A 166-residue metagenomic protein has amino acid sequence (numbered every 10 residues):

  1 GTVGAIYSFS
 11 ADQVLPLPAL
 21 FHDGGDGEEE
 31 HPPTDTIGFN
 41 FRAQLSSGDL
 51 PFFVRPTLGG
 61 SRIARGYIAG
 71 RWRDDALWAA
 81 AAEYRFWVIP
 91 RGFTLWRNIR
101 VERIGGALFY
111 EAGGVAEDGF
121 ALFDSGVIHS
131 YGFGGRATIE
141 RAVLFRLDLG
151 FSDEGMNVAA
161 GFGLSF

Functional and structural regions predicted by a protein language model:
G1-I104: C-terminal outer-membrane beta-barrel translocator/porin domains of Gram-negative envelope proteins and their
Q13-L15, Y84-F86, A137-I139, L149-F151 (+1 more regions): Residue-level signature of outer-membrane beta-barrel architecture
H22-G25, R65-A69, L108-G114, V143-D153: Transmembrane beta-strand segments that form the barrel wall of outer-membrane beta-barrel proteins
G38-Q44, E83, A107-E111, R136 (+2 more regions): Transmembrane beta-strands of outer-membrane beta-barrel proteins
V54-R62, F123-V127, G163-F166: Flexible, surface-exposed loop regions and adjacent strand-edge segments of Gram-negative outer-membrane beta-barrel
G66-R73, G119-S125, G150: Short, contiguous acidic/charged loop-to-helix segments that flank catalytic cores in large enzymes
A80, G155-F166: Outer-membrane beta-barrel "beta-signal"
E83-F93, R97-G132: Outer-membrane beta-barrel transmembrane domain signature
